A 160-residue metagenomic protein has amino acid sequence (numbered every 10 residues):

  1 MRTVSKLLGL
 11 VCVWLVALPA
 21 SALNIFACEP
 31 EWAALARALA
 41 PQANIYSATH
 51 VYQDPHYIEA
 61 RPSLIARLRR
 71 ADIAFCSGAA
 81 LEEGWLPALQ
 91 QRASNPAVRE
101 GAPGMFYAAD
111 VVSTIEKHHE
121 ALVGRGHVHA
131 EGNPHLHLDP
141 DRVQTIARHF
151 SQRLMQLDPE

Functional and structural regions predicted by a protein language model:
M1-V11: Bacterial N-terminal signal peptides that target proteins for export
A17-A20: N-terminal signal peptide c-region/cleavage motif recognized by signal peptidases
A22-E160: Extracytoplasmic metal-acquisition and chelation regions
